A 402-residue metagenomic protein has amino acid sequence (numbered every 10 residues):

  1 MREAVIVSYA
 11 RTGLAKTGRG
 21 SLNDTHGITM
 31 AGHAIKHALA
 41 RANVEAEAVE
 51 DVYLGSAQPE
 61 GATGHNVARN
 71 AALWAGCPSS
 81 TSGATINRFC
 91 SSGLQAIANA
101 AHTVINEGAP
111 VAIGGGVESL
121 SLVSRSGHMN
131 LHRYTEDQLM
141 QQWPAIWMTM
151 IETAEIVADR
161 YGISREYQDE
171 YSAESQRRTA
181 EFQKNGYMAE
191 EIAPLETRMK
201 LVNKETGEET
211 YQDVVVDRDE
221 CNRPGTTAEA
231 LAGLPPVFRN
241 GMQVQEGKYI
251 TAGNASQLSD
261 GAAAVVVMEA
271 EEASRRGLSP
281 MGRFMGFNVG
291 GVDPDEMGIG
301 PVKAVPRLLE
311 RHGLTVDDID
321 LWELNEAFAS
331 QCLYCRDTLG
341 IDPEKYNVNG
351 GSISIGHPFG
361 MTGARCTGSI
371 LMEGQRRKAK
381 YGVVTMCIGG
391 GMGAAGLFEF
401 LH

Functional and structural regions predicted by a protein language model:
M1-T25, H37, D159, T227-I299 (+4 more regions): Condensing-enzyme catalytic core mediating Claisen C-C bond formation in acyl metabolism
R11-G13, D24, I28, H33 (+4 more regions): N-terminal extracellular/periplasmic Venus flytrap/periplasmic-binding protein-like
T12-A40, Q58-G61, A84-A98, P110 (+7 more regions): Active-site pocket-shaping loop/turn-to-helix segments
H37-E50, V157, Y161-G162, A273-G277 (+2 more regions): Phosphate/pyrophosphate-binding loops at sites that engage ATP/ADP/AMP, CoA/4′-phosphopantetheine, polyphosphate
L54, E152-E155, E191, R198-L201 (+1 more regions): Active-site pocket-lining segment
S56-P110, L131, A145-E152, G225-Q257 (+3 more regions): Conserved catalytic cysteine-centered active-site region of acyl-thioester-dependent Claisen-condensing enzymes
A109-Y161: Flexible glycine-/small-residue-enriched beta->alpha junction loops that bind anionic phosphate/pyrophosphate groups
